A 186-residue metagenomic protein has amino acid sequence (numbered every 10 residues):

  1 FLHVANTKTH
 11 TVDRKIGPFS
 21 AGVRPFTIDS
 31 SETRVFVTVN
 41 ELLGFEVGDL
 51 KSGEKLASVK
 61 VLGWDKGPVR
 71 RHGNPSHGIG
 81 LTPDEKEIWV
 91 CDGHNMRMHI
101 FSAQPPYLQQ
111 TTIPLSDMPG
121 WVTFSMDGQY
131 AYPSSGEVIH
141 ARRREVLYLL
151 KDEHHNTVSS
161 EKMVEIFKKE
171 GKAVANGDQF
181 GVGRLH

Functional and structural regions predicted by a protein language model:
F1-H186: Predominantly soluble domains enriched in secretory-pathway, periplasmic, or organellar proteins
